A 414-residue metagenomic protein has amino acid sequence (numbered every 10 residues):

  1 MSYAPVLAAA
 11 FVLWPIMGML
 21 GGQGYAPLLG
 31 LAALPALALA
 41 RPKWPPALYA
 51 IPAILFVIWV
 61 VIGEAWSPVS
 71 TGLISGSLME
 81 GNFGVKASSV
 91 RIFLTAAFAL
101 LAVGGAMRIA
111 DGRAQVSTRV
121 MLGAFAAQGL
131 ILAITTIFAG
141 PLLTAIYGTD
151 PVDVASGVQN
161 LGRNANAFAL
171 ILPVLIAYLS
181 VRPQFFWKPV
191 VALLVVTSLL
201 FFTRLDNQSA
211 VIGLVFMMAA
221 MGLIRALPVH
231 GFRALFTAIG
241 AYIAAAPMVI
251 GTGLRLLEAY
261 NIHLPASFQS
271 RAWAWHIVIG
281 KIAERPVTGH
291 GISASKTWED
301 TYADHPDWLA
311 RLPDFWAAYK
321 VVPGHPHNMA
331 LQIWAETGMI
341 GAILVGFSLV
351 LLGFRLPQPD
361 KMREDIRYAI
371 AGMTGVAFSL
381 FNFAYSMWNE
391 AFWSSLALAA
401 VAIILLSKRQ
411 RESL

Functional and structural regions predicted by a protein language model:
M1-M79, I109-R119, V181-W187, S407-L414: Transmembrane signal-anchor hairpin modules in multi-pass inner-membrane enzymes, especially those that act on
A8, L31-P35, A177, L214 (+2 more regions): Transmembrane alpha-helices of multi-pass inner-membrane enzymes
A10-M17, I58-V61, V191-D206, A245 (+1 more regions): Membrane-interface alpha helices of multi-pass inner-membrane proteins
L34-P42, L214-T237, Q358-P359: Perimembrane helix-loop-helix junctions
A97, L101-G104, Q115-Y147, Q159-A226 (+1 more regions): Alpha-helical transmembrane segments of multi-pass inner-membrane proteins
G222-F268, H276-E284, I292: A membrane-periplasm/extracellular boundary helix in multi-pass inner-membrane enzymes that assemble envelope glycans
I262-H276, G291-T337: Long extracytoplasmic/lumenal interhelical loops at the membrane interface of multi-pass membrane proteins
E336-A377: Hydrophobic transmembrane alpha-helices and their immediate junctions
